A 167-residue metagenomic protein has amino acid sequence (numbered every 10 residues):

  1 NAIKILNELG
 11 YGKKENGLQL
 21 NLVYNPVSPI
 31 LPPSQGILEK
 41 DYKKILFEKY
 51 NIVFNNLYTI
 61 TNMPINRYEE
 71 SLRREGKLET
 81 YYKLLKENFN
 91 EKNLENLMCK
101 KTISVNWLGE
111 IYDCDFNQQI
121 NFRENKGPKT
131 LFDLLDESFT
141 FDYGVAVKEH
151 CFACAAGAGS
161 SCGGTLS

Functional and structural regions predicted by a protein language model:
N1-N25: Radical SAM/AdoMet-radical enzyme domain recognition
L22-P26, Y58-T61: Short, structured patches in soluble enzyme cores that scaffold and shape functional sites
S28-F47, Y82: Short, electropositive alpha-helical surface patch
I52-Y81: Short, compositionally biased leader-like segments
Y81-E95: Short, basic/aromatic recognition patches
C99-K101: Short loop/turn microsegments at loop-to-beta-strand junctions
V105-N106: Short, acidic, Ser/Thr-enriched surface-loop or helix-capping motifs
E110-S167: Flexible mid-to-C-terminal extensions adjoining Fe-S/redox cofactors in radical SAM and related proteins
